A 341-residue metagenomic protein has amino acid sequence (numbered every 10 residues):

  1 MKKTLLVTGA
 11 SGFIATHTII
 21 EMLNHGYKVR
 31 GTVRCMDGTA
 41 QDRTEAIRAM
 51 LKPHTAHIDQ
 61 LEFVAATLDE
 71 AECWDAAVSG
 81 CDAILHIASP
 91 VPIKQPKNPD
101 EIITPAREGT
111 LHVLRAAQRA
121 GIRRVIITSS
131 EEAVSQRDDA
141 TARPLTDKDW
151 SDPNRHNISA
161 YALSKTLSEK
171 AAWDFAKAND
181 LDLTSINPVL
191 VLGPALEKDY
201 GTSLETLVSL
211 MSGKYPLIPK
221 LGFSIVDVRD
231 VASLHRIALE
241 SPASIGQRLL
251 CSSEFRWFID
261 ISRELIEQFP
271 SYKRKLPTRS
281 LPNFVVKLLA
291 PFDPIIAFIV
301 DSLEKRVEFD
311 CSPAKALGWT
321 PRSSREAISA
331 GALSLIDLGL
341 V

Functional and structural regions predicted by a protein language model:
K3-Y27: N-terminal Rossmann NAD(P)H-binding glycine-rich loop of SDR-like oxidoreductase domains
G38, M50-E108: NAD(P)H-binding glycine-rich loop region in Rossmannoid oxidoreductase-like domains and their noncatalytic homologs
H86, P90, P96-S159: Conserved Rossmann-fold NAD(P)-dependent oxidoreductase catalytic core, especially the SDR/UDP-sugar
Q95-P96, D152-N157, E197-K198, L204-V226 (+1 more regions): A conserved pocket-lining segment of Rossmann-fold NAD(P)-dependent short-chain dehydrogenase/reductase
R155-L183: Active-site Tyr-X1-5-Lys
A178-L181, G193-T206, A238-L249, V341: Glycine/proline-rich active-site loop of Rossmann-fold NAD(P)-dependent oxidoreductases
L234-F298, S324-R325, S329-V341: Mid/C-terminal beta-alpha module of Rossmann-like enzyme folds, strongest in SDR-family dehydrogenases/epimerases
L288-W319: Conserved C-terminal active-site "lid" loop/helix of NAD(P)H-dependent oxidoreductases that clamps the redox cofactor
